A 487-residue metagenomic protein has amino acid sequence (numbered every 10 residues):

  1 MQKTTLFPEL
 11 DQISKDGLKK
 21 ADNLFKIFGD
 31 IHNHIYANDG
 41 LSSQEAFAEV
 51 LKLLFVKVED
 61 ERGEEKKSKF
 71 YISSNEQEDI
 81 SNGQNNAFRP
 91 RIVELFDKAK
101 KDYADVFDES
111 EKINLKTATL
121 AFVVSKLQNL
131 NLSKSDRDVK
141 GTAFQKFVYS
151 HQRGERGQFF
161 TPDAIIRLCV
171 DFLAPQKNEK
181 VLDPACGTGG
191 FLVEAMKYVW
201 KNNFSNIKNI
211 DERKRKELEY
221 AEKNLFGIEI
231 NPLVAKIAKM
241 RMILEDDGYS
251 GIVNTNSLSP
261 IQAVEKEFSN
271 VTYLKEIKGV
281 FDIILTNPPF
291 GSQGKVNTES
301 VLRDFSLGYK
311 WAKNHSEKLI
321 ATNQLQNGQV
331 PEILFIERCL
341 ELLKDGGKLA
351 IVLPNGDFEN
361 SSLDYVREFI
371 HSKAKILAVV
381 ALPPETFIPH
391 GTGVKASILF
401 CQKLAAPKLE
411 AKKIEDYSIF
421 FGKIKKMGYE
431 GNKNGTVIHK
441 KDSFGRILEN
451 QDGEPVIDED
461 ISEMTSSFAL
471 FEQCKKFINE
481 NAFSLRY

Functional and structural regions predicted by a protein language model:
M1-E45, A118-K134: Short, basic/polar, glycine-containing "phosphate-handling" surface segments that engage DNA
M1-Q12, P260, K266-F268, L274-Y487: A conserved structural/catalytic subdomain of Rossmann-like adenosyl-cofactor enzymes
G29, Q44-L53, A121, R137 (+6 more regions): Non-catalytic, well-ordered alpha-helical scaffold segments
H34, V139-A164, V170-F172: Class I SAM-dependent transferase core
Q44, I113, S133, R137 (+2 more regions): Conserved phosphate/pyrophosphate-binding and hydrolysis machinery centered on Walker-type P-loop NTPases, extending
E49-E61, M240-L244, E337: Short, hydrophobic/amphipathic alpha-helical patches that form generic packing surfaces within helical domains
F55-Y149: Long recognition/docking surfaces used for binding and targeting
P162-T286, G291-K295, R303, P354-G356 (+4 more regions): Conserved S-adenosyl-L-methionine
